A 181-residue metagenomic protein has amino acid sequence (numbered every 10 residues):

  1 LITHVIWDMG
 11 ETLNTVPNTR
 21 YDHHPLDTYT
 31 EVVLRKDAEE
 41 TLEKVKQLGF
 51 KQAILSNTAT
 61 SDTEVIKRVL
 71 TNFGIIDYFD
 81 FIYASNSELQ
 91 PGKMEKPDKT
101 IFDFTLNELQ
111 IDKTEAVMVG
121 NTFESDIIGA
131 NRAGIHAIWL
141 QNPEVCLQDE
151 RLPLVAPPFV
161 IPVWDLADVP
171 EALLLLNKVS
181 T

Functional and structural regions predicted by a protein language model:
L1-P17, V33, D37-S61, V65-T181: Asp-based, Mg2+/Mn2+-dependent phosphohydrolase catalytic module
Y21-V32: Conserved phosphoryl-transfer catalytic core
